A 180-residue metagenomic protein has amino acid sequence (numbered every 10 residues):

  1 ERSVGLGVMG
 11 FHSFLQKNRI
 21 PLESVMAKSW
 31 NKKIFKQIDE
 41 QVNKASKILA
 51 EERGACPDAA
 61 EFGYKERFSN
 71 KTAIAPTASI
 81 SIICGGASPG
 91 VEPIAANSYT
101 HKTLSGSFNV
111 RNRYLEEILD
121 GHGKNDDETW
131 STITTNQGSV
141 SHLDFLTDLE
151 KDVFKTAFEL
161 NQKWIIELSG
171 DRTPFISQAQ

Functional and structural regions predicted by a protein language model:
E1-Q180: Long, C-terminal-biased catalytic regions of enzyme "large/alpha" subunits
